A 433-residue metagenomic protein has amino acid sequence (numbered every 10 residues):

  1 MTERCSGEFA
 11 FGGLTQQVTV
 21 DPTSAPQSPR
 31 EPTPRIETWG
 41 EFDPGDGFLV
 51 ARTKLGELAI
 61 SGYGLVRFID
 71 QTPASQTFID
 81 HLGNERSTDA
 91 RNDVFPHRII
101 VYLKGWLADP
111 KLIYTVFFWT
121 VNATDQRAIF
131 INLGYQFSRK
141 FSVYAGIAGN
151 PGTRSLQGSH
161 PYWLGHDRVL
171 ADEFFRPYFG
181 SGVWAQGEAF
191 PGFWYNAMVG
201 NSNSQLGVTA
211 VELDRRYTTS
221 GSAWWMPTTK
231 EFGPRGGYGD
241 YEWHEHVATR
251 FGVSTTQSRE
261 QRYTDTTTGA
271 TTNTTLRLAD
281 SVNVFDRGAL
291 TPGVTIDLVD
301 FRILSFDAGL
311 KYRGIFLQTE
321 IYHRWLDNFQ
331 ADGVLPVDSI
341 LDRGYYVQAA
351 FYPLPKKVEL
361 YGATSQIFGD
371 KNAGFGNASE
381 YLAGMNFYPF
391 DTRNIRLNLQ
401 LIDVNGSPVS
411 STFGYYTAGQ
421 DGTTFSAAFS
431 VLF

Functional and structural regions predicted by a protein language model:
M1-L65, Q71-I79, G192, W225 (+2 more regions): N-terminal periplasmic/intermembrane-space "pro-region" immediately following the signal or transit peptide
T23-G40, I69-I99, L103-V143, T153-G158 (+3 more regions): Surface-exposed loop and membrane-interface regions of Gram-negative outer-membrane beta-barrel proteins
E31-I36, P73, T88, E245-F433: Outer-membrane beta-barrel pore domains
D46-L49, G62, P96, V101-G105 (+7 more regions): Residues on the lipid-exposed face of transmembrane beta-strands in outer-membrane beta-barrel proteins
L55, A108-P110, S138-K140, F190-G192 (+5 more regions): Outer-membrane beta-barrel channels and translocator barrels
S61-L65, I69, T115-F117, A145-A148 (+8 more regions): Transmembrane beta-strands of outer-membrane beta-barrel proteins
H81-S87, R127, R139-W224, T229-E242 (+3 more regions): Surface-exposed coil loops of outer-membrane beta-barrel proteins
A90-V121, E188-F190, Y195, V199 (+3 more regions): Surface-exposed extracellular loop regions of Gram-negative outer-membrane beta-barrel proteins
